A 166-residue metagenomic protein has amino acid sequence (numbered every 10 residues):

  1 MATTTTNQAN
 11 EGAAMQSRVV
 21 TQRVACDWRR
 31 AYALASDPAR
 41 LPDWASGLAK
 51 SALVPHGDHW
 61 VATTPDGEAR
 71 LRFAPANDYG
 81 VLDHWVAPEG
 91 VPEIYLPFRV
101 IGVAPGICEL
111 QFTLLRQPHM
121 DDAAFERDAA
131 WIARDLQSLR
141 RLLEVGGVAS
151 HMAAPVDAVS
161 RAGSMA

Functional and structural regions predicted by a protein language model:
A2-V54, S160-A166: Hydrophobic ligand-binding cavity/cleft-lining segments
T21-A25, R72, R99: Generic structural detector for well-ordered beta-strands
R30-A35, L41, W60, F73 (+3 more regions): Hydrophobic pocket/interface hotspot
R40-Y95, V103-P105, R134, V145-G147 (+1 more regions): Glycine-rich portal/gate segments that line the openings of hydrophobic small-molecule binding cavities
V86-V145, S150-M152: Beta-strand/loop substructures that line and gate deep hydrophobic ligand-binding cavities in soluble
A153-A158: All-alpha amphipathic helical-bundle segments outside canonical DNA-binding/catalytic cores that form hydrophobic
